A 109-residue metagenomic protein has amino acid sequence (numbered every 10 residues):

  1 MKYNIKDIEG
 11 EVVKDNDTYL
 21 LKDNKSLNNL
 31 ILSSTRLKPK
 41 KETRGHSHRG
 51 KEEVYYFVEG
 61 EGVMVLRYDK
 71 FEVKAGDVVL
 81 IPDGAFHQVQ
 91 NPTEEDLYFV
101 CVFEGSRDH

Functional and structural regions predicted by a protein language model:
M1-L30, R44: A short, N-terminal "cap"/entry segment at the start of jelly-roll beta-barrel domains of the cupin/DSBH fold
T18, S33-R49: Conserved short histidine dyad/triad with adjacent acidic residue
T35, E61, D69-F71: Well-ordered beta-strand scaffold positions
E42-R44, G60-V65, R107: Short beta-strand segments in beta-sandwich/barrel cores
G50-E52, F57-G62: Glycine- and acidic-residue-biased ligand/ion/polar-headgroup-sensing regions
Y68-D83: Short acidic-glycine-tyrosine-enriched beta hairpin
D83-H109: Ligand-binding loop in jelly-roll beta-barrel domains
